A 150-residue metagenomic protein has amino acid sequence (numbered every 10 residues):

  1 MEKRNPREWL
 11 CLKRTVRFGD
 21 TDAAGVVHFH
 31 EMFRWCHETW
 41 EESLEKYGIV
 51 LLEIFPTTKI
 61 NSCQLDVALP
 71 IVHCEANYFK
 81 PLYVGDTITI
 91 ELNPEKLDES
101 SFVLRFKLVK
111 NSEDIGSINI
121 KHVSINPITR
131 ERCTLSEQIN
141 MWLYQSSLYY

Functional and structural regions predicted by a protein language model:
M1-T89, E95-Y150: Terminal targeting signals and extreme-terminal segments of soluble enzymes
